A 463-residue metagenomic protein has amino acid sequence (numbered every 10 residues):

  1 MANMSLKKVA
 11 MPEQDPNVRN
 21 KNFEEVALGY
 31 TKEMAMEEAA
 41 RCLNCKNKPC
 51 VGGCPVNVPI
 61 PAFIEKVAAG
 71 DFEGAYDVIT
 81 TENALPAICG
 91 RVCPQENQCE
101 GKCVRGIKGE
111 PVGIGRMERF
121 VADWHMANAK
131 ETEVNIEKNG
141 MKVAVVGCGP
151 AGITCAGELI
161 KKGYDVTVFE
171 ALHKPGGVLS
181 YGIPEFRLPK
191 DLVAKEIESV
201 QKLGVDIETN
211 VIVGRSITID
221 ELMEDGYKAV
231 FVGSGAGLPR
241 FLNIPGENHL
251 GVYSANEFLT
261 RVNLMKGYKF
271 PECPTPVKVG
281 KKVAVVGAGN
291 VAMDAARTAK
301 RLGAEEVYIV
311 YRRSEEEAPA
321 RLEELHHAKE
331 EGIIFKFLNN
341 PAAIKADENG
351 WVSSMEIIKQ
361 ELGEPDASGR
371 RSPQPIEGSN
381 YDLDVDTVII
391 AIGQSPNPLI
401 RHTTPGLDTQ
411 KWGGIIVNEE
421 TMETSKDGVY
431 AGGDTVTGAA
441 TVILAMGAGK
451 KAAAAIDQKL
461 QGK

Functional and structural regions predicted by a protein language model:
A2-E24, P49-G74, E96-D123: Iron-sulfur (Fe-S) cluster-binding segments and ferredoxin-like electron-carrier domains, especially [2Fe-2S]
L28-P49, F72-Q98: Immediate flanking context of iron-sulfur cluster ligation sites
F63, P86-R91, Q95-V146, K162 (+3 more regions): FAD-binding core/adjacent interface of flavoenzyme oxidoreductases
M141-T167, A292-K300: N-terminal Rossmann-like FAD-binding beta1-loop-alpha1 element of flavoenzymes
V168, L172-K202, D206-E208, A296-A343: Rossmann-like dinucleotide-binding cores of NAD(P)H-dependent redox enzymes
T209-E221, L338-G350, E361-G363: A conserved short coil-to-beta-strand element within the FAD-binding core of flavoproteins
N248-G280, P365-A439: FAD-site-proximal beta/loop scaffold in flavoenzymes
T435-G462: A conserved FAD-binding loop/helix module that cradles the flavin
